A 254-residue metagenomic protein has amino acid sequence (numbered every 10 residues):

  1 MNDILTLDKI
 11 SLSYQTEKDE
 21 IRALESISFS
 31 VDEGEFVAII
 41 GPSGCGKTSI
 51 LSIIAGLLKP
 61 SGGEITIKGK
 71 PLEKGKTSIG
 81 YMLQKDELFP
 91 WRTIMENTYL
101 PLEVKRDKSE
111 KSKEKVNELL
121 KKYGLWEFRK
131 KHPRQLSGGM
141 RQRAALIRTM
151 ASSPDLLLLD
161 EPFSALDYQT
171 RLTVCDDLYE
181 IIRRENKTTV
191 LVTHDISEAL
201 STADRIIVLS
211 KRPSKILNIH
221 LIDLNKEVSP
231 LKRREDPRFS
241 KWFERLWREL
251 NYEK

Functional and structural regions predicted by a protein language model:
I40-P42: The feature captures the beta-strand-to-loop junction immediately N-terminal to the Walker
A55: Helix-to-loop junction immediately C-terminal to a conserved catalytic motif
G63-G75: Conserved ABC transporter NBD signature motif
M95-E103, K113: Short helical segment in ABC ATPase nucleotide-binding domains corresponding to the A-loop/adjacent helical element
E110-F128, E180: Conserved ABC ATPase "signature" region
H132-L136, M140: Conserved ABC ATPase signature
A151-D155: A short, proline-enriched helix->beta-strand linker immediately N-terminal to the Walker B motif in ABC-type P-loop
